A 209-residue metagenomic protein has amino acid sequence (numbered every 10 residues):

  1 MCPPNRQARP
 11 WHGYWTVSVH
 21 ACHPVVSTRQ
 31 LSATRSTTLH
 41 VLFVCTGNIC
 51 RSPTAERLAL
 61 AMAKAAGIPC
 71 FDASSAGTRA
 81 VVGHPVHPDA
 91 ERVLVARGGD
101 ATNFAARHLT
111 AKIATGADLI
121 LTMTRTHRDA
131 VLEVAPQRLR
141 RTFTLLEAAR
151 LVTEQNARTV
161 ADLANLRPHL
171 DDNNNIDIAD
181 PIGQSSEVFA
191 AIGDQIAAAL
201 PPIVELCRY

Functional and structural regions predicted by a protein language model:
C2-R9: Extreme N-terminal basic, low-complexity initiation segments that serve as generic localization/processing leaders
R9-Y209: Short polar/charged helix/loop
